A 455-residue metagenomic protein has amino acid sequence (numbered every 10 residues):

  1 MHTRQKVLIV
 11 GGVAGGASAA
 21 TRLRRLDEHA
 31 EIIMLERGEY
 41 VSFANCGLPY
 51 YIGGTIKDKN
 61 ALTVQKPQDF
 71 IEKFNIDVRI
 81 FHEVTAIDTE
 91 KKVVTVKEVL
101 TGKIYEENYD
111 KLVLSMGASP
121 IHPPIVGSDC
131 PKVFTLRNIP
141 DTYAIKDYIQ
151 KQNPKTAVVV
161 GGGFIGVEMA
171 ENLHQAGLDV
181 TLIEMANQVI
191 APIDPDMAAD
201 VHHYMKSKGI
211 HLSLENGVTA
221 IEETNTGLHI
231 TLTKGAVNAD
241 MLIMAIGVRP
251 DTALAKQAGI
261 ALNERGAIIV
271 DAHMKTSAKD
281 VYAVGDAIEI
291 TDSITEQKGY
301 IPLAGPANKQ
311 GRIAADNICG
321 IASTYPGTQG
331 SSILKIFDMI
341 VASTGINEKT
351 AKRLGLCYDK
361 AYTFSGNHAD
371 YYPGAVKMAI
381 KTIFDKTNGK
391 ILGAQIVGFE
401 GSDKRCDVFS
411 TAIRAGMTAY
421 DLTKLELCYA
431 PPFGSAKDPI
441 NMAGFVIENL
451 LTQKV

Functional and structural regions predicted by a protein language model:
H2-F81, I121, A170-I193, V455: Beta1-alpha1 glycine-rich phosphate/pyrophosphate-binding loop at the start of Rossmann-like nucleotide-binding domains
T3, V10-A14, S18-H29, R37-G38 (+2 more regions): Flexible, glycine-rich terminal cap/loop adjacent to redox cofactors in electron-transfer oxidoreductases
H29-E31, K73, R79-L100, E107 (+1 more regions): A Rossmann-like FAD-binding core segment of flavoenzymes
T63, T156-A157, F164-E222, P302-A307 (+1 more regions): Rossmann-like dinucleotide-binding cores of NAD(P)H-dependent redox enzymes
E107-G117, V160, V237-G247, G311 (+1 more regions): Short hydrophobic core segments
L114-A176, H211-L212, E264, V270-A272: Glycine-rich dinucleotide-binding loop and its adjacent helix/turn
D129-N153, N225, H229, A236-D316 (+3 more regions): FAD-site-proximal beta/loop scaffold in flavoenzymes
V270, V284-N347, P432-Q453: A conserved FAD-binding loop/helix module that cradles the flavin
